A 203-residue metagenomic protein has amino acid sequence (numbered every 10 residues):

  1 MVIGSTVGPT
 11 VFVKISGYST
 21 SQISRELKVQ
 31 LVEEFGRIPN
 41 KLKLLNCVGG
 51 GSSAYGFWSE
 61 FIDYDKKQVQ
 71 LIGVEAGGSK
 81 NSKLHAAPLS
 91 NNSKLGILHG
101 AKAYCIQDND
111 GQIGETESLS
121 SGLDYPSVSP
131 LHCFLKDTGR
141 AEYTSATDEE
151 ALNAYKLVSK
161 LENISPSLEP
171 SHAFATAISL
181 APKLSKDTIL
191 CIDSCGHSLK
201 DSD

Functional and structural regions predicted by a protein language model:
M1-F12, F35, D63-Q68, G73-I164: Active-site/ligand-binding loops adjacent to catalytic centers
M1-K14, S165-C191: Structural signature of the thiamine diphosphate
V2-T6, N46-G49, G73-E75, C191-C195: Short beta-strand segments
V11, R25-L27, L44-N46, G51 (+5 more regions): Buried hydrophobic positions in well-ordered alpha/beta secondary-structure cores of metabolic enzymes
S16-Q68: Glycine-rich ThDP/TPP pyrophosphate-binding loop and its adjacent helix/strand module within ThDP-dependent enzymes
V29, S59-I62, L157, A175-P182: Short glycine/serine- and small hydrophobic-enriched flexible loop segments
C47-W58, N81-K83, P170-A177, L199-S202: Short glycine/serine/threonine-rich phosphate/pyrophosphate-binding segments that cradle anionic phosphate groups
K66-V74, S79, K83-P88, T176-D203: Catalytic phosphate/nucleotide-handling subdomain of diverse soluble enzymes
